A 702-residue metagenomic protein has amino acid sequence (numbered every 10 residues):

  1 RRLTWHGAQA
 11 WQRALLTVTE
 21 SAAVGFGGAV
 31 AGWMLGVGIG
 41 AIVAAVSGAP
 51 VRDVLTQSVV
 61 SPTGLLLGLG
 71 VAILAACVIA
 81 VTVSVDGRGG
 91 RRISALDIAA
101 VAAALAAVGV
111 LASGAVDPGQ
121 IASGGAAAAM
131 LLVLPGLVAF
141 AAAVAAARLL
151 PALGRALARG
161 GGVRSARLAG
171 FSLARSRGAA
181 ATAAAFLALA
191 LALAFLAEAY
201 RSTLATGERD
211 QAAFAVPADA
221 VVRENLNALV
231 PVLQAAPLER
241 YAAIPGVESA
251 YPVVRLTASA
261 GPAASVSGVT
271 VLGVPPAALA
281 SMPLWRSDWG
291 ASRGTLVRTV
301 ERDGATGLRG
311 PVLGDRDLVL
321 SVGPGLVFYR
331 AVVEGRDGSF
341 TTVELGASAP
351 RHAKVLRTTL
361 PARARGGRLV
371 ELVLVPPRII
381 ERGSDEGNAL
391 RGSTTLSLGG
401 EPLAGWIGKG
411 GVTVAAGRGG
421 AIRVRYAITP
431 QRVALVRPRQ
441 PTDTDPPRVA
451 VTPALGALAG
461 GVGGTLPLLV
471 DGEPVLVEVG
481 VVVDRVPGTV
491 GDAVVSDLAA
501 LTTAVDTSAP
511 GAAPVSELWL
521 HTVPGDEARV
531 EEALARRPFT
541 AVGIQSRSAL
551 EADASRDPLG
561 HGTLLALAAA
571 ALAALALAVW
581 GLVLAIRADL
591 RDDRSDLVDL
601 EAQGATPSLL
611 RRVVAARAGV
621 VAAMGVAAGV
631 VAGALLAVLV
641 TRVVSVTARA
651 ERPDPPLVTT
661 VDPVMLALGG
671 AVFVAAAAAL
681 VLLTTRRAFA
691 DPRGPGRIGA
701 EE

Functional and structural regions predicted by a protein language model:
R1, L564-R587, G670-A676: Selective detector of the "anchor" transmembrane alpha-helix that sits immediately C-terminal
R1-A22, W580-A622: Interfacial "coupling" helices/loops that link adjacent transmembrane helices in transporter permeases
A22-A29, G36, V59-Y200, A618 (+5 more regions): Alpha-helical transmembrane segments, especially those used as permease/efflux helices and single-pass anchors
A31-V51, G109-G119, L635-R649: Membrane-helix interface motif
V116-A305: Juxtamembrane segments of multi-pass membrane proteins
S123-L134, T540-L577, D589-D592, P663: Peri-transmembrane interface segments
L173, R556, A648-D662: Short, membrane-exposed interhelical loops at transmembrane-helix boundaries
P237-L238, A242, L256-A260, V269-R547: Basic-flanked hydrophobic alpha-helices used for secretion and membrane insertion
